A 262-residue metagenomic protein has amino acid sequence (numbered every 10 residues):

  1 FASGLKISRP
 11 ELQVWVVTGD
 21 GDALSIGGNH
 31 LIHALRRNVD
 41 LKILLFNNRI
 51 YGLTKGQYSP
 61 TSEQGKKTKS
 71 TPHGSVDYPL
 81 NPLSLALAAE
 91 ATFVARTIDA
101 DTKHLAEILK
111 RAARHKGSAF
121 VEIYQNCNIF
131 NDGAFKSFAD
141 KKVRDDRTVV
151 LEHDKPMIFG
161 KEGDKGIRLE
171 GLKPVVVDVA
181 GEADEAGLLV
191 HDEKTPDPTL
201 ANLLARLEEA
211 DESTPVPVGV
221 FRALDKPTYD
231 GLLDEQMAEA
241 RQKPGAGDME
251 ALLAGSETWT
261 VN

Functional and structural regions predicted by a protein language model:
F1-G52, A106-E107: Thiamine diphosphate
S8-E11, S59-A112: Conserved thiamine diphosphate
Q13-W15, D40-L44, S84, T92-A95 (+2 more regions): Structural motif
L24, Y51-G52, T102-K103, C127-N131 (+1 more regions): Flexible loop/turn segments at secondary-structure boundaries
I26-H30, R36, L53-S59, I108 (+2 more regions): Short acidic, glycine/serine/threonine-rich loops at helix termini
L45, L87, T97-I98, E122-Q125 (+1 more regions): Short, structured patches in soluble enzyme cores that scaffold and shape functional sites
T92-T148: ATP/pyrophosphate-binding catalytic subdomain of soluble kinases
I129-N262: Flexible, low-complexity linker and terminal segments
